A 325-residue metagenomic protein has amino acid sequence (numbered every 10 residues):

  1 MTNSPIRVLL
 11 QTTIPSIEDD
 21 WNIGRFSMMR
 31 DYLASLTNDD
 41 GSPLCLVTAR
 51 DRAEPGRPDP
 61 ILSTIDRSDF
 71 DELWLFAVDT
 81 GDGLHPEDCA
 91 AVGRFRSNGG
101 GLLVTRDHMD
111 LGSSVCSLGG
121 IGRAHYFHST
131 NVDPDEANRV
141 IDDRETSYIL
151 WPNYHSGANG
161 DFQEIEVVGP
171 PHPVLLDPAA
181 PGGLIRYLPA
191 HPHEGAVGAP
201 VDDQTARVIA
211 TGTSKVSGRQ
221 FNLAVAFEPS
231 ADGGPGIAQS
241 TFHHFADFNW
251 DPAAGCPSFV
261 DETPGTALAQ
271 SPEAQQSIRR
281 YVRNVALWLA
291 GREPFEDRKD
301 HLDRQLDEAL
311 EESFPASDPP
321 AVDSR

Functional and structural regions predicted by a protein language model:
M1-D31, D69-W74, G112-S114, G120 (+1 more regions): Extracellular ligand-binding/catalytic regions of CAZymes and related secreted enzymes and adhesion modules
I6-I121: Helical hinge/lid and interdomain linker segments adjacent to catalytic or ligand-binding clefts that mediate domain
T37-G41, V197-D203, S230: Short, conserved catalytic or adaptor-binding loops enriched in Gly and charged residues
S97, A290-G291, P315: Residues at helix-coil transition
V104-G218: An acidic, glycine-rich "communication" segment
D107, S240-T241, R325: Short, well-ordered beta-to-alpha junction loops that form the rim of enzyme active sites and present histidine/acidic
D297-R325: Intrinsic, low-complexity terminal and presequence regions
